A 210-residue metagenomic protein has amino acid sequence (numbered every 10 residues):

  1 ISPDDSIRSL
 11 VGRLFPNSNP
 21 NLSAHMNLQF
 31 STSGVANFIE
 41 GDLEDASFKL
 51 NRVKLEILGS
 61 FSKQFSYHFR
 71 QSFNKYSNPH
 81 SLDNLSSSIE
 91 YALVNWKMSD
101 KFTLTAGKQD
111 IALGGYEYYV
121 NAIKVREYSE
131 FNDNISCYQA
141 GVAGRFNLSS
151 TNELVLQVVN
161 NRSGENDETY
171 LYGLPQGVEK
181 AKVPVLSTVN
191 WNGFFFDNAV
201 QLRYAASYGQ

Functional and structural regions predicted by a protein language model:
I1-L104, Q139, G144-L154: Beta-barrel outer-membrane channel/assembly domains of diderm bacteria
N19-L22, S31-S33, F65, V189-Q210: Detector for outer-membrane/organellar transmembrane beta-barrel domains, recognizing the amphipathic beta-strand
Q29-S31, V35-G41, N78-S88, K101-N192 (+1 more regions): Surface-exposed coil loops of outer-membrane beta-barrel proteins
S72-N74, V159, S207-G209: Short strand-loop junctions, especially beta-strand C-caps/beta-turns that link beta-sheets to coils or alpha-helices
